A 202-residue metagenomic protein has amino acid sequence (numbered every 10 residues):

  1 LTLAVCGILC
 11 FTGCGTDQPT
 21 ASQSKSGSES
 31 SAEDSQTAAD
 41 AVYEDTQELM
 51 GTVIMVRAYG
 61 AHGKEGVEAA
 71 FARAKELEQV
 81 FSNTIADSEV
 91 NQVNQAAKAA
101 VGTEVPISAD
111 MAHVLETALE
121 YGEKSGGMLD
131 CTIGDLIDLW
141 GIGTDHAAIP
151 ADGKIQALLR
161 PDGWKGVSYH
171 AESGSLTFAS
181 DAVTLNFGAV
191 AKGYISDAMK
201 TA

Functional and structural regions predicted by a protein language model:
T2-C10: Bacterial N-terminal signal peptides
L9-G188, A198-T201: A contiguous, well-ordered beta/alpha segment that forms the leading edge of an enzyme domain
K192: Short, conserved phosphate/pyrophosphate- and ester-handling motifs at nucleotide-, phospho-/glycolipid
